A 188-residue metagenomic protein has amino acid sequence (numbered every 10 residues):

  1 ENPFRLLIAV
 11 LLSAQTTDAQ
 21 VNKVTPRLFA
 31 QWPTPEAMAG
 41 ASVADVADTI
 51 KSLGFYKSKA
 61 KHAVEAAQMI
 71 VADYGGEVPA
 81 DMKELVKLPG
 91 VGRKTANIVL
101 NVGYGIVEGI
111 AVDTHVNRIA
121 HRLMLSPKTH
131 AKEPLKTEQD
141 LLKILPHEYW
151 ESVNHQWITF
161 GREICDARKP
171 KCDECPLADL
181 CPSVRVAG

Functional and structural regions predicted by a protein language model:
E1-G188: Catalytic cores of DNA base-excision repair glycosylases
